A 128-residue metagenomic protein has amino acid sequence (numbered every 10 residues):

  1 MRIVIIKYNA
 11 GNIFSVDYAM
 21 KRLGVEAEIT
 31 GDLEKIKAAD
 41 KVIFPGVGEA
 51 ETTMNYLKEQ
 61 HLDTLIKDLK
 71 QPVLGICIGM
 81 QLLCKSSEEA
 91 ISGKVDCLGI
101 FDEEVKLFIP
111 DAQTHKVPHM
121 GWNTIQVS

Functional and structural regions predicted by a protein language model:
M1-V4: Extreme N-terminal starter segment of soluble prokaryotic enzymes
G11: Conserved Rossmann-like nucleotide-cofactor binding loop
A27-A38: Short acidic low-complexity segments
G46-G48: Short glycine-/small-residue-rich Rossmann-like dinucleotide-binding loops
A50-W122: Cysteine-nucleophile active-site neighborhood
